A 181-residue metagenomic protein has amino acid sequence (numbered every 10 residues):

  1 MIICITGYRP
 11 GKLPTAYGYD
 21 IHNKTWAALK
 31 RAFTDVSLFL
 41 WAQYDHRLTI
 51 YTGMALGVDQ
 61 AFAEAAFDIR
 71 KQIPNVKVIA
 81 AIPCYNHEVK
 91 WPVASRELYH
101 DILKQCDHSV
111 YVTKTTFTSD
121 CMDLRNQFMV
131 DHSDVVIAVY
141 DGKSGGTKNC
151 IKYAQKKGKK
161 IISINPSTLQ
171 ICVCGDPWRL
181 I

Functional and structural regions predicted by a protein language model:
M1-I181: Acidic/glycine-enriched connector segments
